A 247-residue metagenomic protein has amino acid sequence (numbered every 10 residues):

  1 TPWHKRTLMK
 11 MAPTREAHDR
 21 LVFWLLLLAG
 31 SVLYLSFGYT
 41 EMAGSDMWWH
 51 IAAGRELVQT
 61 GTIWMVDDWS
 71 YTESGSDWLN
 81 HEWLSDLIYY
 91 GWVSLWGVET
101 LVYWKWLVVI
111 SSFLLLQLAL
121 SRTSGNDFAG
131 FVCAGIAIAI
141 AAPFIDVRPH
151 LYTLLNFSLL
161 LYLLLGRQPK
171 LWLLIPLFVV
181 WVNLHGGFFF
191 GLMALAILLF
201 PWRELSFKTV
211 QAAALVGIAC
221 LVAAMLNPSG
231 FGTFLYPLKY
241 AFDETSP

Functional and structural regions predicted by a protein language model:
T1-L35: Start-transfer (signal-anchor) and selected internal transmembrane alpha helices of multi-pass inner/ER membrane
F23, L28, L116-I140: Transmembrane-helix signature of polytopic, membrane-embedded enzymes that assemble or transfer cell-envelope glycans
Y34, A137-A141, Y162-L163, W172-G186 (+1 more regions): Membrane-interface alpha helices of multi-pass inner-membrane proteins
V58, F189-P247: Transmembrane catalytic cores of multi-pass membrane glycosyltransferases and polysaccharide-assembly enzymes
T72-E99, Y103, L107: Short hydrophobic/aromatic helix or loop-helix immediately within or flanking a transmembrane segment in polytopic
Y103-T123: Transmembrane-helix motifs of polytopic, lipid-linked glycan transferases
F144-L151: Short acidic/glycine- and proline-prone juxtamembrane loop motifs at membrane-interface regions of multi-pass membrane
F157-W172, R203: Membrane-interface transmembrane helices that cradle and orient dolichyl/undecaprenyl
